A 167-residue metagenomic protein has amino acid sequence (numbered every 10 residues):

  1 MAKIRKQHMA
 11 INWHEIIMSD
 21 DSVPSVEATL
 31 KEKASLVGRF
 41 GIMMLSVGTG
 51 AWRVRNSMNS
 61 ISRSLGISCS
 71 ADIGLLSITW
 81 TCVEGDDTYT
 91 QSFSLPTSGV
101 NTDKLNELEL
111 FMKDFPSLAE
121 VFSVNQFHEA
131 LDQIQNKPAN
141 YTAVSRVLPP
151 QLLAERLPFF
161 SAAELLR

Functional and structural regions predicted by a protein language model:
M1-V124: Soluble N-terminal domains of membrane-associated systems
P24, K31, P138-A139, S145: Short leucine-rich amphipathic alpha-helices used at interfaces
V54, N125-F127, V144-V147: Short coil/turn segments at secondary-structure boundaries
H128-A139: Cytosolic juxtamembrane amphipathic/interface segments immediately preceding and feeding into a transmembrane helix
A139-R167: Core alpha-helical transmembrane segments of integral membrane proteins
